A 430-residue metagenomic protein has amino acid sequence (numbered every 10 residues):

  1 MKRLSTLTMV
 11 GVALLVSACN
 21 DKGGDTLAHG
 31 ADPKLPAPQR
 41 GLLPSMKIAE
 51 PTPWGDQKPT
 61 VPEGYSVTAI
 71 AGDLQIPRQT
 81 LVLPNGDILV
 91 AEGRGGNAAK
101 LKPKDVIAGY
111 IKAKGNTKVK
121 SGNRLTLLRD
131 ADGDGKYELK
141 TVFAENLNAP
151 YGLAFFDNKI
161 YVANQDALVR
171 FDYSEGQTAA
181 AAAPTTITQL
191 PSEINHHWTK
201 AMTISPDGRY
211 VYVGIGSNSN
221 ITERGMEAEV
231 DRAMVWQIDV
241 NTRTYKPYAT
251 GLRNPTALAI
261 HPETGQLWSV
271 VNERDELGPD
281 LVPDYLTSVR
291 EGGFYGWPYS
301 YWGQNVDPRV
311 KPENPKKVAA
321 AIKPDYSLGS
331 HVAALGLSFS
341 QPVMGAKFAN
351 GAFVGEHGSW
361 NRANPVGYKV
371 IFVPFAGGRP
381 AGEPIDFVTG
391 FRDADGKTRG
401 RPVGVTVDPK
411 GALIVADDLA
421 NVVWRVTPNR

Functional and structural regions predicted by a protein language model:
L15-A18: C-terminal motif of bacterial Sec signal peptides marking the signal peptidase cleavage site
D21-V61, N97-L101, I107-G115, K120-G122 (+8 more regions): Beta-propeller domain segments
A69-D73, T141-L147, I187-I194, P247-G251 (+3 more regions): Surface loop/turn motifs at the tips and blade-to-blade linkers of beta-strand repeat domains
T80, L153, M202, P255-L258 (+2 more regions): Hydrophobic core register within WD40 beta-propeller blades
L83-G86, F155-D157, I204-G208, H261-T264 (+2 more regions): Residue-level detector of Asp-centered blade-edge/turn motifs that repeat once per structural unit in beta-propeller
D87-L89, K159-V162, Y210-G214, Q266-V270 (+2 more regions): Conserved beta-propeller blade signature
K136-K159, N164-P206: Asp-box/WD-like beta-propeller blade repeats and closely related beta-sheet repeat scaffolds
T406-R430: Blade-level signature of beta-propeller repeat domains, shared across WD40, Kelch, NHL, RCC1 and BNR/Asp-box propellers
